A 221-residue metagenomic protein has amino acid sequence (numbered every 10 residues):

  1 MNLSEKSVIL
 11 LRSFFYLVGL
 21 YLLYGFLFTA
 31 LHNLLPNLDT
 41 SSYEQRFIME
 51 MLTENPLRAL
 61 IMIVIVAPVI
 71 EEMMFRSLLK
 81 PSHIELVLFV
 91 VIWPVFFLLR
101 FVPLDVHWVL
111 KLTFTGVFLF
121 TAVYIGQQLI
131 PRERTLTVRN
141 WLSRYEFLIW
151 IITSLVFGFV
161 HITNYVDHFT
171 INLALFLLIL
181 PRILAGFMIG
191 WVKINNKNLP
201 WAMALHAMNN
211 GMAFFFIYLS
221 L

Functional and structural regions predicted by a protein language model:
M1-S7: Short, Lys/Arg-rich, polar N-terminal cytosolic tail immediately upstream of the first transmembrane signal-anchor
E5, E44-I48, V166, R182: Membrane-targeting and insertion segments and their boundary/processing signals
V8-L35: N-terminal signal-anchor transmembrane alpha helix
R12-F14, S41, I151-F157: Short acidic/polar alpha-helix capping motifs at helix-coil junctions
F26-D39, E85, Y218-S220: Membrane-helix interface motif
N37-N55: Perimembrane loop-to-helix junctions flanking transmembrane segments
M49-V69: Interfacial helix-start motif at the membrane-water boundary
M62-L221: Transmembrane helix-loop-helix hairpins at the membrane interface of multi-pass integral membrane proteins
